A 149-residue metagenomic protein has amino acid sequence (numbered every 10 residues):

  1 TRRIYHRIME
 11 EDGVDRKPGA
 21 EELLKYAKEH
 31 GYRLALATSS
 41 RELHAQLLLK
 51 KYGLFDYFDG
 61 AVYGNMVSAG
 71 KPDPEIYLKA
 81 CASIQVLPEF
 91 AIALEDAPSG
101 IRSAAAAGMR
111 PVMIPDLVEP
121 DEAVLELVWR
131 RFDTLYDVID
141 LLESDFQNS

Functional and structural regions predicted by a protein language model:
T1-H6: Short, basic/glycine-rich phosphate-binding loops at helix/coil junctions that contact nucleotide phosphates
R7-L36, E42-Q46: Short, acidic loop-to-helix structural element flanking the phosphoryl-transfer center in phosphate-processing enzymes
K25, R41-S149: Asp-based, Mg2+/Mn2+-dependent phosphohydrolase catalytic module
